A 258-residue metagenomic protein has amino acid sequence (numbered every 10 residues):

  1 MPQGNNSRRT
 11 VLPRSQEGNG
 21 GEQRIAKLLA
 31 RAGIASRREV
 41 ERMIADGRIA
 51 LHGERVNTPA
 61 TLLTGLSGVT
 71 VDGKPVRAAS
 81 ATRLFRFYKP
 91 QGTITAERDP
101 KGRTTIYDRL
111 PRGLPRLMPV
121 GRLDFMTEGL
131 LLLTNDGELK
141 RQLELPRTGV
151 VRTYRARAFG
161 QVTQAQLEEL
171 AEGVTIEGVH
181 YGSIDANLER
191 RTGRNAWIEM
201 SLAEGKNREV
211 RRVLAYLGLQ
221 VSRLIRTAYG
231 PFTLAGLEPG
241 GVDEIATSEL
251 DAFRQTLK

Functional and structural regions predicted by a protein language model:
P2-K258: Basic, flexible Lys/Arg- and Gly-enriched helix-loop patches that mediate nucleic-acid binding at interfaces with rRNA
